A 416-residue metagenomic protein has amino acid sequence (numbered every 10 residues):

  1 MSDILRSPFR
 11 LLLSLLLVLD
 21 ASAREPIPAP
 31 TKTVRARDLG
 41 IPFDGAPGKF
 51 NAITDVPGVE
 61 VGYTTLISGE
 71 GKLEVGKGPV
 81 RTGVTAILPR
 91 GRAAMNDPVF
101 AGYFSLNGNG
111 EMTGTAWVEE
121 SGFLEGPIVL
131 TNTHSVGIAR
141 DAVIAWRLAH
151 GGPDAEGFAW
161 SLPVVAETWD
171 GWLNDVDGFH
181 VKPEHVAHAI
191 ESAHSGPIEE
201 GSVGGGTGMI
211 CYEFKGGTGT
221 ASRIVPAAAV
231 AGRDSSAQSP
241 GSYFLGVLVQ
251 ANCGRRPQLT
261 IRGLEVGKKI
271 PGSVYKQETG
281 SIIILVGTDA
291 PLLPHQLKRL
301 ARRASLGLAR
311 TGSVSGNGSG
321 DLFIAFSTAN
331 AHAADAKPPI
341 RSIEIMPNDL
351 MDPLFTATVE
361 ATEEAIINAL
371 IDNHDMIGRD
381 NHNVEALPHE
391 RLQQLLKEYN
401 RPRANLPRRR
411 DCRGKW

Functional and structural regions predicted by a protein language model:
M1-R6: N-terminal secretory signal peptides that target proteins for export/translocation
P8-D20: Bacterial N-terminal signal peptides
R24-W416: Alpha/propeptide regions of enzymes that mature by internal proteolysis
